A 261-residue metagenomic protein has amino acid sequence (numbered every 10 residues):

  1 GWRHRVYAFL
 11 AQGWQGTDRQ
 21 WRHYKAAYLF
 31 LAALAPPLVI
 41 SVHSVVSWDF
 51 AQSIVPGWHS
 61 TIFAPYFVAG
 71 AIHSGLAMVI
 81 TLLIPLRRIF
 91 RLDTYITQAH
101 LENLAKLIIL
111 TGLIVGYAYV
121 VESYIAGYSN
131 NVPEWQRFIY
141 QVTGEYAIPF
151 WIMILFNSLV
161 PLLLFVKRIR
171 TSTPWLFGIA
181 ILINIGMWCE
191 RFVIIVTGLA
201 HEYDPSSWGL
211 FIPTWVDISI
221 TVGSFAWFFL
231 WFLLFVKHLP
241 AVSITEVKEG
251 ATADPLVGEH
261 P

Functional and structural regions predicted by a protein language model:
G1-A26, Q98-A99, H201-I212, T221-P261: Extramembrane terminal tails and long inter-domain/linker segments of multi-pass membrane proteins
G1-M153, V166, K248-E249: Long, contiguous internal "core" modules enriched in hydrophobic/ aromatic residues
T61-G70, V132-I154, P161, S172 (+1 more regions): Membrane-interface transmembrane-helix boundary segments in multi-pass integral membrane proteins
V115, I183-M187, L233: Alpha-helical transmembrane segments of multi-pass membrane proteins
Y117, P161, R191, P240: Hydrophobic, well-ordered secondary-structure elements that form the walls of internal hydrophobic environments
A118-I125, M187-T197: C-terminal TM-helix exit segments that contain a strictly Trp-centered aromatic cap at the helix terminus
F165-L176: Membrane-helix interface "capping/anchor" motifs
W175-I185: Central hydrophobic cores of alpha-helical transmembrane segments in multi-pass integral membrane proteins
